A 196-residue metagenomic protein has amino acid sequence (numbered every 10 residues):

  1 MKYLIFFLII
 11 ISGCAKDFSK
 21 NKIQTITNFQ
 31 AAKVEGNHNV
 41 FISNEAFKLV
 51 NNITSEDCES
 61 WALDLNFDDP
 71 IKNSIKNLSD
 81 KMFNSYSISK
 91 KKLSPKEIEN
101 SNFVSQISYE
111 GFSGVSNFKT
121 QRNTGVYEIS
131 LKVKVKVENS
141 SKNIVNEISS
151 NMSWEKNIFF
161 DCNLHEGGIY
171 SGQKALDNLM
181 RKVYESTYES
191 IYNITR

Functional and structural regions predicted by a protein language model:
Y3-S12: Sec-dependent N-terminal signal peptides
G13-L78, Y192-R196: A structural "domain/chain start" motif
C14-A31, E138-R196: C-terminal/domain-edge helix-coil "capping" segments
K16-K20, K91-S149, K156-F160: Surface-exposed short loop/turn segments
N52-C58, N117-T120, F160-L164: Short acidic, glycine/proline-rich loop/turn micro-motifs
D64, D68, K72, V126 (+1 more regions): Solvent-exposed, acidic/flexible segments
K72, K76-D80, N84, Y184 (+1 more regions): Generic solvent-exposed, charged/amphipathic alpha-helical segments that serve as macromolecular interface scaffolds
M82-K92: Short secondary-structure junctions
